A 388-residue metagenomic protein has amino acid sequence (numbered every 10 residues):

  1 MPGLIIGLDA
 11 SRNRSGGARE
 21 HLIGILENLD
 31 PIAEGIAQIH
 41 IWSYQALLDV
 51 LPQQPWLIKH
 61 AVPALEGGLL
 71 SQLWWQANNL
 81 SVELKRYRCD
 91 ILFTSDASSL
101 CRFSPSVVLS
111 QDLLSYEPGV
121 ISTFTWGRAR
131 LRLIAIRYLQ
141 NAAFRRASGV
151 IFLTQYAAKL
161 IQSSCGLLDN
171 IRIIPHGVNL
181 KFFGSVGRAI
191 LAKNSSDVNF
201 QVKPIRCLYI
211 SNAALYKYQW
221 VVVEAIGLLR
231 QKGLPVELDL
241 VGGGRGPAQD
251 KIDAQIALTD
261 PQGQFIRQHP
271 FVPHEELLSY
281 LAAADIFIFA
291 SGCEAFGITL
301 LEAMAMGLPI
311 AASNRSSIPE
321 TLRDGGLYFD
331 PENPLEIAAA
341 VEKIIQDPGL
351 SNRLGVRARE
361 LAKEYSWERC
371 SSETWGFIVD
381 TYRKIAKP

Functional and structural regions predicted by a protein language model:
R19-E27, I205, A214-L228, L335: A conserved mid-protein helix/loop that constitutes part of the nucleotide-sugar donor-binding site
I41-A46, V178, E237-I252, P270: Glycosyltransferase donor-sugar binding loop
H60, K251-L278: Nucleotide-activated donor-binding/catalytic signature segment of Leloir-type glycosyltransferases, i.e., the conserved
A129-V150: Membrane-proximal helix-turn-helix segments that form the acceptor-binding/catalytic region of lipid-linked
Y156, G177: Carbohydrate-associated surface elements
G292: Aromatic "clamp/platform" in nucleotide-sugar-dependent glycosyltransferases that forms part of the donor/acceptor
P309-A312: Short hydrophobic beta-strand element within catalytic cores of glycosyltransferases and related nucleotide-activated
L327-P334, K343-P348: Conserved acidic donor-binding segment of nucleotide-sugar-dependent glycosyltransferases
